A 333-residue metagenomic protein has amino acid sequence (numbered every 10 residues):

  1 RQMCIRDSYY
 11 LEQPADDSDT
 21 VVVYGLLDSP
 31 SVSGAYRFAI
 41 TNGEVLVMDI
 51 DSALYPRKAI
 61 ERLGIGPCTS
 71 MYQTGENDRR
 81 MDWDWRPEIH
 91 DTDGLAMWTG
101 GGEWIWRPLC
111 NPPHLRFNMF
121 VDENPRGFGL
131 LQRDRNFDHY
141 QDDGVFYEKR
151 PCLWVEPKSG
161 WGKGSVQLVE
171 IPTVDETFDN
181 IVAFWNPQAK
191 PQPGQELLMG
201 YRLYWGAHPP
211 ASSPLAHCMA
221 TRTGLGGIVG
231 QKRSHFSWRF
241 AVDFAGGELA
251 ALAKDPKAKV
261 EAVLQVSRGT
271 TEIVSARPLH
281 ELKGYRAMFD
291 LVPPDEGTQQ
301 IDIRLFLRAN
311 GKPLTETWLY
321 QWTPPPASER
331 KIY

Functional and structural regions predicted by a protein language model:
M3-I5: Short, small-residue-biased leader/transition segments that mark boundaries at the very start of proteins
R37-R86, E316, Q321: Acidic (Asp/Glu-rich), glycine- and aromatic
E61, I65, S70-L198, Y204-P214 (+1 more regions): A contiguous, surface-exposed recognition patch within enzymatic or periplasmic domains that forms
L203-V260: C-terminal structural cap/anchor segments
A207-H208, L307-E316: Short acidic/polar inter-strand loop motif in beta-rich domains
E281-D290: Aromatic sugar-binding surface patches on proteins that engage polysaccharides or sugar-phosphate polymers
Q299-A309: Short, aromatic- and glycine-rich surface loops/edge beta-strands on solvent-exposed regions
P313-Y333: Short beta-strand elements
